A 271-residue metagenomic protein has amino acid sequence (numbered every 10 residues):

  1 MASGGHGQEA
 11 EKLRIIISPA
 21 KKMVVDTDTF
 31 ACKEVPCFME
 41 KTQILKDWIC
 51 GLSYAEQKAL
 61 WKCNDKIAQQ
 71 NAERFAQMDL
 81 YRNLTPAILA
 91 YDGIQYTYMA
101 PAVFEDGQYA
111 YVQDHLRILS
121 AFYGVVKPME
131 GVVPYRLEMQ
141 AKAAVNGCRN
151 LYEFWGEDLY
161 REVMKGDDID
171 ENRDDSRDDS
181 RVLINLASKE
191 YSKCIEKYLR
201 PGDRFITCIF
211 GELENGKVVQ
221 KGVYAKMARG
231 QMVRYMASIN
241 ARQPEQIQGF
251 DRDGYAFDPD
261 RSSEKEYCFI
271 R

Functional and structural regions predicted by a protein language model:
M1-A10: N-terminal amphipathic/basic-hydrophobic helices that include classical n-h-c signal peptides and signal-anchor
E11-I15: Extreme N-terminal starter segment of soluble prokaryotic enzymes
I16-V103: Active-site helix-to-loop segments that bind/position phosphate- or nucleotide-bearing substrates and donors across
P101-S263, C268-R271: Internal, well-folded beta-alpha domain core
